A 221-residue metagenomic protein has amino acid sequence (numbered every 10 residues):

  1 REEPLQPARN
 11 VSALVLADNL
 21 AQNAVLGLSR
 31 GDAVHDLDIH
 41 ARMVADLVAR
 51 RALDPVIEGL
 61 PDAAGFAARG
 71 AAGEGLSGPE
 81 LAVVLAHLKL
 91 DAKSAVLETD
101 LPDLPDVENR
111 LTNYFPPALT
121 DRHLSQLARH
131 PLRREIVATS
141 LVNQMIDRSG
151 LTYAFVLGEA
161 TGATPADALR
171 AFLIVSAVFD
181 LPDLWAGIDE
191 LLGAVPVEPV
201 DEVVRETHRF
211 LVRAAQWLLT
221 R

Functional and structural regions predicted by a protein language model:
R1-R221: Ligand/cofactor-recognition surfaces for anionic moieties
